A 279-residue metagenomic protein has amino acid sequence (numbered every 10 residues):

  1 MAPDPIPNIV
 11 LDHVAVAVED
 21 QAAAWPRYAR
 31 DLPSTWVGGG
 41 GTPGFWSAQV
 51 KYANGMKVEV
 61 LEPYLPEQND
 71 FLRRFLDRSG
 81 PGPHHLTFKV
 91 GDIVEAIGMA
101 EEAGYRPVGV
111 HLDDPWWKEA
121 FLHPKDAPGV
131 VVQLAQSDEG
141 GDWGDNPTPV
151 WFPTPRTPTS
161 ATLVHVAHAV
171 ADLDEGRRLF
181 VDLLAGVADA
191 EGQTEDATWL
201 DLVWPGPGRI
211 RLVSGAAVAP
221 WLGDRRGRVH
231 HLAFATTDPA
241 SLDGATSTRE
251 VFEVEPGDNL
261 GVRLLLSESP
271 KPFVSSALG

Functional and structural regions predicted by a protein language model:
M1-A22, P81-V90, D138-R177, L183 (+2 more regions): N-terminal beta-strand motif that seeds the catalytic metal site of vicinal oxygen chelate
A2-D4, V58, I97-A161, Q193-V213 (+2 more regions): Vicinal oxygen chelate
A2-D70: An N-terminus-focused feature that recognizes amino-terminal "leader" regions
V10-V18, A48-A53, F71-I97, L122-H123 (+4 more regions): Vicinal oxygen chelate
Q21-S34, V94-A103, A171-A188, D238-L242: Amphipathic alpha-helical segments
L61-G80, S214-A216, G223, L265-P270: DNA polymerase sliding clamps and clamp-related checkpoint/processivity subunits
L61-P63, T87-G91, M99, A135 (+2 more regions): A structural feature that tracks compact, well-ordered secondary-structure segments with a strong bias toward
G176-A185, D189-F234: Acidic/His-leaning functional-site neighborhoods
